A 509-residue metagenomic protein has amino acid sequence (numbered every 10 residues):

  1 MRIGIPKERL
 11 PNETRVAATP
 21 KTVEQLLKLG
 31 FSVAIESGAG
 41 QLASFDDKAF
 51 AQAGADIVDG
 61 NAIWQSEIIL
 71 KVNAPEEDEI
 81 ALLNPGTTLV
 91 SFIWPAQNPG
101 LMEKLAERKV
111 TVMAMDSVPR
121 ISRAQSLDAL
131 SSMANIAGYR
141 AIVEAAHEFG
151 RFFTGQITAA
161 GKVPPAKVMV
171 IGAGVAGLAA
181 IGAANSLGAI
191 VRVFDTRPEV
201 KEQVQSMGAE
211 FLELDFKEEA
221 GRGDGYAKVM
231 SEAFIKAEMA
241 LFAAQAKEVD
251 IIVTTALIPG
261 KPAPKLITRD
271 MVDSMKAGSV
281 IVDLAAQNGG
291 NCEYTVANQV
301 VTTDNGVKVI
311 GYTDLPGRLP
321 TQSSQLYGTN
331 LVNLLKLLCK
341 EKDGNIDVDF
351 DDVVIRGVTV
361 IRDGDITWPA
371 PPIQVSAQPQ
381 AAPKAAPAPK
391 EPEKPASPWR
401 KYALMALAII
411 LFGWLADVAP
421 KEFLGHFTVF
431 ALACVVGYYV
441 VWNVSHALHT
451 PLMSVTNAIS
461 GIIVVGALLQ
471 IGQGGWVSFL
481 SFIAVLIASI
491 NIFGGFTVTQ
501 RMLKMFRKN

Functional and structural regions predicted by a protein language model:
R2-E103, E107, A114-E144, E148-P164 (+4 more regions): Structural/interface elements that position substrates and couple domains in central-metabolism enzymes
P6-F45, T154-Q245, E393-K394, G413-A416: Glycine-rich phosphate/diphosphate-binding loop of Rossmann-like nucleotide-binding domains
G54-I63, A74-P75, R222-I251, A256-R269 (+1 more regions): A structured beta-alpha segment of the ubiquitous adenosine-cofactor-binding alpha/beta core
A96-S122, K261-D314: Rossmann-fold NAD(P)-binding glycine/threonine-rich loop
D116-V118, S122-A160, P165, C292-Q374 (+2 more regions): Adenosine-phosphate binding glycine-rich loop
M239, P387-F412: Membrane-water interface at loop-to-transmembrane-helix junctions
K421-A433, S454-V455, S478, F482-V485: Structural signature of hydrophobic alpha-helical transmembrane segments
A458-L468: Small-residue-rich segments of transmembrane alpha-helices in multi-pass membrane proteins, especially helix faces
